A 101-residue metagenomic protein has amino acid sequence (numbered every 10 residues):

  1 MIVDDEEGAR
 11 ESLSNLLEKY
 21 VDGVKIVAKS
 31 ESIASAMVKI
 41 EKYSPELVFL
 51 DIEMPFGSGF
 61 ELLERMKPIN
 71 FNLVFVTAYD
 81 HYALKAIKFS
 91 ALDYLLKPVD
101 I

Functional and structural regions predicted by a protein language model:
M1, K25-A28, D93: Structural signal for short hydrophobic segments within the conserved structured cores of catalytic domains across
M1-G8, L96: Short, charged N-terminal helix-start/capping segments
V3-D4, S30, V48: Conserved sequence signature across two-component system core domains
E6-A28: Two-component/phosphorelay signaling modules centered on CheY-like receiver
S32-A36: Short alpha-helical segment
M37-I101: CheY-like receiver
